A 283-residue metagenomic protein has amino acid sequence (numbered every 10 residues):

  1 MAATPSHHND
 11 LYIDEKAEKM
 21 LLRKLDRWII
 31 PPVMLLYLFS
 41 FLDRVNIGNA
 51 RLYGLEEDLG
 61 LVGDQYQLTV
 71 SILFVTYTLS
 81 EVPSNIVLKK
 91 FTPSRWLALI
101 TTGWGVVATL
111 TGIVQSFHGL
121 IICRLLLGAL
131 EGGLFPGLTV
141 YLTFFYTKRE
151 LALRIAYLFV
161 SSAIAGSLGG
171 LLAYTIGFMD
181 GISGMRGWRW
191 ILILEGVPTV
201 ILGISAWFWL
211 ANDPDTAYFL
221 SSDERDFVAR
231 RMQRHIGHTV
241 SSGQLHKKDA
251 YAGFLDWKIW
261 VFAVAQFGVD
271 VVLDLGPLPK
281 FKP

Functional and structural regions predicted by a protein language model:
M1-A50, E57, Y251: Cytosolic juxtamembrane N-terminal segment immediately preceding the first transmembrane helix of multi-pass
K19, T147-A163, G177, G181-L255: Central mid-sequence intracellular linker of multi-pass
D43, L59-G60, P83, F91-T92 (+4 more regions): Helix-breaking motifs and short loop linkers at transmembrane-helix boundaries and internal kinks in secondary membrane
N46-S80: Extracellular/periplasmic helix-loop-helix junction of adjacent transmembrane segments in MFS-like secondary
G48-N49, K248-P283: Extracytoplasmic gate region of multi-pass secondary transporters
T78-L120: Conserved MFS/SLC helix-loop-helix module at the cytosolic interface between two early adjacent transmembrane helices
S116-R124, P136, R186-G187, W260-F262: Short hydrophobic/alpha-helical segments at membrane-entry points of transmembrane helices in Major Facilitator
C123-V160, I176: Cytoplasmic helix-loop-helix junction between adjacent transmembrane helices in 12-TM secondary transporters
